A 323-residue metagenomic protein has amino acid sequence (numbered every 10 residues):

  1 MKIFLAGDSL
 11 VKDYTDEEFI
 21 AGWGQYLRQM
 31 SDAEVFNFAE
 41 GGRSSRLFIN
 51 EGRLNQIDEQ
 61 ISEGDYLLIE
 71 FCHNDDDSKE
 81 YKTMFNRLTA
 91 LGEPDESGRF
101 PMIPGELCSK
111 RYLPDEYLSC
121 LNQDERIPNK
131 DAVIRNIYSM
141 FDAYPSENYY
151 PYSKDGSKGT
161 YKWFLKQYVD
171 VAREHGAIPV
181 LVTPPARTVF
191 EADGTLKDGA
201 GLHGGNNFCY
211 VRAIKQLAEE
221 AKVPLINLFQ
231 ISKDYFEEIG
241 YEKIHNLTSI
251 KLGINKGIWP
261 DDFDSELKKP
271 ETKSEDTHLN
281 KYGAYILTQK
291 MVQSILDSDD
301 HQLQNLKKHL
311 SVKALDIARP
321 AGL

Functional and structural regions predicted by a protein language model:
M1-G41, N55-L67, E80-E93, P101: Serine-esterase "nucleophile elbow" of acetyl-processing enzymes
K2-G7, E34-A39, D65-F71, A177-T183 (+3 more regions): Structural recognition of the beta-strand scaffold that forms the well-ordered cores of secreted hydrolase catalytic
S9-K12, E40-R46, H73-S78, P185-V189 (+2 more regions): Solvent-exposed loop/turn segments at secondary-structure junctions within structured extracellular/periplasmic domains
D13, E147-G159, V169, A200-G204 (+1 more regions): Second-shell loop/turn segments in exported
A21, I49-Q60, K166-Q167, R212: Alpha-helical scaffolding within the catalytic cores of extracellular/periplasmic polymer-degrading hydrolases
N50-G159, A186-R187: Oxyanion-hole/transition-state-stabilizing segment in secreted/luminal serine hydrolases and related acyltransferases
F164-P179, A213-P224: A structural motif corresponding to the C-terminal end of an alpha-helix and its immediate exit/capping segment
P185-H301, N305-L323: Catalytic His-Asp segment of secreted/periplasmic serine-dependent ester chemistry enzymes
